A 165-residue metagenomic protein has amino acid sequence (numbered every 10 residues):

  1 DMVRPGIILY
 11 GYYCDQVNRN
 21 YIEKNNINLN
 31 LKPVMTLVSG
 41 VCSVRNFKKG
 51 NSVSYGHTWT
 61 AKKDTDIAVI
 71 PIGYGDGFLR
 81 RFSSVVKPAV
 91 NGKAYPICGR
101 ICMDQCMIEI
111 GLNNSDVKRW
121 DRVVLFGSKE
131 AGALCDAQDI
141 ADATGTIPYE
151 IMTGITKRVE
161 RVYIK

Functional and structural regions predicted by a protein language model:
D1-K165: Active-site anion/phosphate-binding pocket segments in diverse small-molecule metabolic enzymes
